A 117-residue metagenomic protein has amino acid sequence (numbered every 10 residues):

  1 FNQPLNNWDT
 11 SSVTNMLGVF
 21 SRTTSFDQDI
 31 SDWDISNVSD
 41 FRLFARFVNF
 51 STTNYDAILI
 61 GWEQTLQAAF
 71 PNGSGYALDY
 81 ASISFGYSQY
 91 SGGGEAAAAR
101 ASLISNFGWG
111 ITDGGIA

Functional and structural regions predicted by a protein language model:
F1-A117: Negatively charged
